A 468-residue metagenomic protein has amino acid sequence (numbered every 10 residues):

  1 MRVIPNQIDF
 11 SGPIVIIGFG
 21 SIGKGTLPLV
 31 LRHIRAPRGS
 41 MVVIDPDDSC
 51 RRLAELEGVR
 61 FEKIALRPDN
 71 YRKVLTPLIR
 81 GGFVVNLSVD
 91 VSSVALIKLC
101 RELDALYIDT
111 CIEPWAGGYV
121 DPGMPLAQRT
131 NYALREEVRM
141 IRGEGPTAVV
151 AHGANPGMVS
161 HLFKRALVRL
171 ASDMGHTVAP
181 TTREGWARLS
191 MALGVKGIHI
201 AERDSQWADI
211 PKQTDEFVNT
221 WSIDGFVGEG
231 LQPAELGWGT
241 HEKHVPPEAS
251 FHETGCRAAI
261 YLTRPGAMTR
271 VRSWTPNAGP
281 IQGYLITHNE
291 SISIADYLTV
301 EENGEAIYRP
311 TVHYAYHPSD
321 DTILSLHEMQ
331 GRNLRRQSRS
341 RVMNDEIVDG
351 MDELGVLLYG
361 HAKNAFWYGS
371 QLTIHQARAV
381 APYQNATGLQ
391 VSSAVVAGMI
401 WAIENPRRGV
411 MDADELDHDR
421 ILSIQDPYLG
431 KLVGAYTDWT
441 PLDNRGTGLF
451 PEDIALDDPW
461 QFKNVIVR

Functional and structural regions predicted by a protein language model:
M1-S11: A short, basic/flexible loop-to-alpha-helix module at the beginning of a structural domain
I14-P28, F163: Glycine-rich adenosine-cofactor-binding loop
R35-E55: NAD(P)-binding Rossmann-fold cofactor-contacting core
E55-D69: Rossmann-fold cofactor-recognition segment
L66-I79: Conserved Rossmann-fold cofactor-binding substructure of NAD(P)-dependent oxidoreductases
G82-N86, Y107-D109: N-terminal Rossmann-like NAD(P) cofactor-binding module of classical short-chain dehydrogenase/reductase
V91-L106, T110-P146: Rossmann-fold NAD(P)-binding glycine/threonine-rich loop
R169-R468: C-terminal catalytic/substrate-binding lobe primarily of soluble NAD(P)-dependent oxidoreductases
